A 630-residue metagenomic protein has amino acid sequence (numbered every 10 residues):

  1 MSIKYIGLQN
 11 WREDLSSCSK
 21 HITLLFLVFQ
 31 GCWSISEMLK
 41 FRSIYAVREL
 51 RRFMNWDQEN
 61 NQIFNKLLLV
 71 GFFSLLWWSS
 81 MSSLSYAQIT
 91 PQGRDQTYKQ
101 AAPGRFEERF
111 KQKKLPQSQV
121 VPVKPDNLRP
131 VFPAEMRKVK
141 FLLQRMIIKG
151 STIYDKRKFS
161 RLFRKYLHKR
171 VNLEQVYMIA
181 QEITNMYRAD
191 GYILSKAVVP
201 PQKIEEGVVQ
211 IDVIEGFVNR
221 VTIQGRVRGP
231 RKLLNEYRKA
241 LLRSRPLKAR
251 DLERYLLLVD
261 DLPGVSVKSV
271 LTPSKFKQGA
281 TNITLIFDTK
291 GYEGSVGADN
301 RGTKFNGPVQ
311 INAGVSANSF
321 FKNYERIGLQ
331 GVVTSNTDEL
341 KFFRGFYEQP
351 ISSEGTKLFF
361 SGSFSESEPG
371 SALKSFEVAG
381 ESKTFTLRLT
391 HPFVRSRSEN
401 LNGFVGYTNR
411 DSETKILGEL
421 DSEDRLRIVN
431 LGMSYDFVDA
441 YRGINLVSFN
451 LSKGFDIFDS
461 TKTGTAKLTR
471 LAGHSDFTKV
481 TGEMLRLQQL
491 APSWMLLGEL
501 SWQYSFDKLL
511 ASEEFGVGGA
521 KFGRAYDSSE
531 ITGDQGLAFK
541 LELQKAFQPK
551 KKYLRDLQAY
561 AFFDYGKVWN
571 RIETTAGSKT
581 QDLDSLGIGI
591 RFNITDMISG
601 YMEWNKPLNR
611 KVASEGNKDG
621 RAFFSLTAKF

Functional and structural regions predicted by a protein language model:
Q88-G302, V332-K341, V480, L500: Periplasmic polypeptide-binding modules associated with outer-membrane biogenesis and secretion
V267, Y292-G294, F321-I327, S353-F359 (+5 more regions): Repeated loop/turn-to-beta-strand initiation elements of outer-membrane beta-barrel proteins
L271, V296-N300, A313, L329-V333 (+9 more regions): Transmembrane beta-barrel strands of outer-membrane/channel proteins
G279, G307-I311, E339-F343, E381-F385 (+6 more regions): Residues that define the transmembrane beta-barrel architecture of outer-membrane proteins
I283, A313-V315, G345, L387 (+9 more regions): Membrane-embedded beta-strands of outer-membrane beta-barrel proteins, especially the hydrophobic/small aromatic
D299-R301, G331-V332, S371-F376, K415-D421 (+4 more regions): Extracellular loop and loop/strand-boundary signature of outer-membrane beta-barrel proteins
V315, F592, K618-F630: Outer-membrane beta-barrel "beta-signal"
E413-L557, F562-Y565, W569-R571: C-terminal outer-membrane beta-barrel translocator/porin domains of Gram-negative envelope proteins and their
